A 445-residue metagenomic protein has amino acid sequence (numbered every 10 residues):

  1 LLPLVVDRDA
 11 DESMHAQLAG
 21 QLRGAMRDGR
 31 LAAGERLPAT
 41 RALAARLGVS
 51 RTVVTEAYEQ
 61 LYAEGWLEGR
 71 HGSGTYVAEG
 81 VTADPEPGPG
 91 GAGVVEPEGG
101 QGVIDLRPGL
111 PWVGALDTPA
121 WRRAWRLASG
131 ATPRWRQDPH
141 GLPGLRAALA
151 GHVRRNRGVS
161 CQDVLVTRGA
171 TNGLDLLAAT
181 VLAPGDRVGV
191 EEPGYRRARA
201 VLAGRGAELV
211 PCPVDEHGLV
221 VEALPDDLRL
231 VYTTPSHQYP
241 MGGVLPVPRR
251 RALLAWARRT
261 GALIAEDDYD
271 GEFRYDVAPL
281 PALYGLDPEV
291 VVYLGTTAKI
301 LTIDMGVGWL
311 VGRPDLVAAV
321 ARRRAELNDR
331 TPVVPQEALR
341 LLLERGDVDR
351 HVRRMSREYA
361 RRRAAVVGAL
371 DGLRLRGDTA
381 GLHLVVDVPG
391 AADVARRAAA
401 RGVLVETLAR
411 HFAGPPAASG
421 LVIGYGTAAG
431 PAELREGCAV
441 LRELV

Functional and structural regions predicted by a protein language model:
L1-L127, R134, A321, A325-T331 (+8 more regions): N-terminal basic, amphipathic alpha-helical segments
G72, G285-A319, T331-V334: Active-site PLP attachment segment
P108, L149, W309, E337-E344: Helix-loop "lid/cap" segments that line or gate small-molecule binding pockets
G109-P111, P235-Y239, K299, A428: Short glycine-rich anion-binding loops that position phosphate/pyrophosphate groups of nucleotides and phosphorylated
P133-T260, E272-R274, A278-L286, V290-V292 (+1 more regions): Conserved core of the PLP fold type I
P193-R196, P389-G390, A409-A413: Short, polar loop motifs at secondary-structure junctions
